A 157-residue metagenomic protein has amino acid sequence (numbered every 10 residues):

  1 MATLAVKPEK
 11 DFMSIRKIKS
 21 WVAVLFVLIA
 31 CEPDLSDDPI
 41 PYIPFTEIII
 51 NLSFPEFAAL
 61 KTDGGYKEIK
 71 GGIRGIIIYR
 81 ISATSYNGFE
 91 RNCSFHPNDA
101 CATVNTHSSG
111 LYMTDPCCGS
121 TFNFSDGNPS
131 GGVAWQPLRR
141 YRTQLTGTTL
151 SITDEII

Functional and structural regions predicted by a protein language model:
M1-F12: N-terminal amphipathic/basic-hydrophobic helices that include classical n-h-c signal peptides and signal-anchor
R16-V24: Sec-dependent signal peptide recognition, specifically the positively charged N-region followed immediately by
V27-A30: C-terminal motif of bacterial Sec signal peptides marking the signal peptidase cleavage site
P33-S109, N123, P137-I157: N-terminal pre-ligand scaffold of iron-sulfur
C93, D115-C118: Short cysteine clusters
Y112: Exposed beta-strand and adjacent loop surfaces of beta-rich binding modules that mediate intermolecular recognition
F122-N128: Short metal-binding segments enriched for Cys and/or His
G132-A134: Short Gly/Pro-enriched turn/cap motifs at secondary-structure boundaries
